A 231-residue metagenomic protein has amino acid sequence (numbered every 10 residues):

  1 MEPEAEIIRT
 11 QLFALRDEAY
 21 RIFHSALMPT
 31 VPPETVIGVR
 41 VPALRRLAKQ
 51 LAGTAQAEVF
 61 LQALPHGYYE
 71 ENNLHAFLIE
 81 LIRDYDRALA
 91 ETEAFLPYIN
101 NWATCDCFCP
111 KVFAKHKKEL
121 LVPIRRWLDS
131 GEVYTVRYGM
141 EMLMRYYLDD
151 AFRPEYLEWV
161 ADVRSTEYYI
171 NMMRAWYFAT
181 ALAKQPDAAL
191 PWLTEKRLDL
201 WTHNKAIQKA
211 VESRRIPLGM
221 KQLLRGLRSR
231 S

Functional and structural regions predicted by a protein language model:
M1-S231: Alpha-helical scaffold domains
